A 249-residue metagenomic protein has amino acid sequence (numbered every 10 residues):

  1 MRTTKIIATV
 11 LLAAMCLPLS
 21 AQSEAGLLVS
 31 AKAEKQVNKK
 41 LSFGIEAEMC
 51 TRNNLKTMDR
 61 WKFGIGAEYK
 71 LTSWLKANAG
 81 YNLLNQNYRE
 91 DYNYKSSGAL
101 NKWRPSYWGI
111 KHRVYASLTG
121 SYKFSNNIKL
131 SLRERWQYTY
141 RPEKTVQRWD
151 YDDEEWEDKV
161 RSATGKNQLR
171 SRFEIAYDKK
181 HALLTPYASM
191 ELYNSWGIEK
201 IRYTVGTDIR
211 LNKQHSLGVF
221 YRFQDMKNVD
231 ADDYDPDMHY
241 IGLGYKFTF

Functional and structural regions predicted by a protein language model:
Q22-Y88: Start-of-domain marker
A25-L27, D59-W61, I110-V114, A163-L169 (+2 more regions): Residues that define the transmembrane beta-barrel architecture of outer-membrane proteins
A31, G64-I65, A116-L118, S171-I175 (+2 more regions): Membrane-embedded beta-strands of outer-membrane beta-barrel proteins, especially the hydrophobic/small aromatic
K35, Y69, G120-Y122, F173-K179 (+2 more regions): Residue-level signature of outer-membrane beta-barrel architecture
K40-I45, W74-A79, S125-L130, H181-T185 (+1 more regions): Repeated loop/turn-to-beta-strand initiation elements of outer-membrane beta-barrel proteins
A47-N53, Y81-N87, Y122, W136-Y140 (+3 more regions): Transmembrane beta-strands of outer-membrane beta-barrel pores
M49-N53, L100-S106, E155-R161, E191-Y193 (+1 more regions): Extracellular loop and loop/strand-boundary signature of outer-membrane beta-barrel proteins
L118-S121, D237-F249: Outer-membrane beta-barrel "beta-signal"
